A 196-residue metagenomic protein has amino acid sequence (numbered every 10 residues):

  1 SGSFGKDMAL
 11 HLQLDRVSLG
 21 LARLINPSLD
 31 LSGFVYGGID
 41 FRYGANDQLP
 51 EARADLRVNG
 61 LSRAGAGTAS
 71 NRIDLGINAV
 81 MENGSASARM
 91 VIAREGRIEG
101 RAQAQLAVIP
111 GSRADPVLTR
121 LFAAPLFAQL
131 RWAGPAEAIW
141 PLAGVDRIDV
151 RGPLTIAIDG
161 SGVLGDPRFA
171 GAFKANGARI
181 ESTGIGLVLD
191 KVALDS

Functional and structural regions predicted by a protein language model:
S1-S196: Interface amphipathic segments
